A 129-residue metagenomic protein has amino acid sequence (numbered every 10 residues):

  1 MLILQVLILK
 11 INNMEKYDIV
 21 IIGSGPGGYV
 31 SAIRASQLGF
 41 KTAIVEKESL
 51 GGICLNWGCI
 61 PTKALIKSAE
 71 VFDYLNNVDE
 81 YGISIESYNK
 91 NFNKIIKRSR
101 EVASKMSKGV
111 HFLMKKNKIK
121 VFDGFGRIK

Functional and structural regions predicted by a protein language model:
Q5-N13: Short, Lys/Arg-enriched N-terminal segments with co-localized hydrophobic residues within the first ~10-30 amino acids
I11-N12, G23, R98: Intrinsically disordered, low-complexity segments enriched in Ser/Pro/Gly/Ala and basic residues
E15-G25: Beta1/beta-strand and adjacent pyrophosphate-binding region of the FAD-binding site in flavoprotein oxidoreductases
E15-K16, I33-F40, V45-K129: Glycine-rich flavin
G28: N-terminal Rossmann-fold NAD(P) dinucleotide-binding loop
